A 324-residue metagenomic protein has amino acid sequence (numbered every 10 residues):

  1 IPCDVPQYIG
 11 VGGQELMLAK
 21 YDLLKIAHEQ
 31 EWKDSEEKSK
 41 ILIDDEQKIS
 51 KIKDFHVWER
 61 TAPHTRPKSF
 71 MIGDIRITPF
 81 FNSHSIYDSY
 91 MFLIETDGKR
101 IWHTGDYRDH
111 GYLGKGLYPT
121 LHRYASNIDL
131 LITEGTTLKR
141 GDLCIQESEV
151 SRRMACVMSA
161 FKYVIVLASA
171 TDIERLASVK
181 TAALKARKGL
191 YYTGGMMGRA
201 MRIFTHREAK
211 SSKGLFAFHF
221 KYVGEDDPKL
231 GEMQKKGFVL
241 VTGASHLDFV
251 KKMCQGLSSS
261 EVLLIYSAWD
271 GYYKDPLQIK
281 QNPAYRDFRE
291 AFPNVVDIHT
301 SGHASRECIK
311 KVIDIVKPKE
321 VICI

Functional and structural regions predicted by a protein language model:
P2-K185, G189-T193, R199-L215: His/Asp/Glu-rich metal-coordinating catalytic cores of metallo-dependent phosphodiesterases/hydrolases acting on
I86-S89, E174, F249-V250, D275-P276 (+1 more regions): Residues that form or flank phosphate/diphosphate-binding pockets in enzymes that use nucleotide phosphates
G105, T133, T242, Y266-S267: Active-site flanking residues adjacent to catalytic metal/cofactor-binding acidic residues
H110, L138-G141, G271-P276, G302-H303: Short, small-residue-enriched loops and turns at beta-alpha junctions that line or gate enzyme active sites
Y124, S259-I265, Y273-G302: Mobile, glycine- and charge-enriched loop segments and immediately flanking short secondary-structure elements within
R140-I265, P283, R289-A291, C308 (+2 more regions): Hard-cation-handling environments
Y272-D275, V295-I324: Internal alpha/beta domain cores that form substrate/cofactor-binding pockets in large enzymes and binding proteins
